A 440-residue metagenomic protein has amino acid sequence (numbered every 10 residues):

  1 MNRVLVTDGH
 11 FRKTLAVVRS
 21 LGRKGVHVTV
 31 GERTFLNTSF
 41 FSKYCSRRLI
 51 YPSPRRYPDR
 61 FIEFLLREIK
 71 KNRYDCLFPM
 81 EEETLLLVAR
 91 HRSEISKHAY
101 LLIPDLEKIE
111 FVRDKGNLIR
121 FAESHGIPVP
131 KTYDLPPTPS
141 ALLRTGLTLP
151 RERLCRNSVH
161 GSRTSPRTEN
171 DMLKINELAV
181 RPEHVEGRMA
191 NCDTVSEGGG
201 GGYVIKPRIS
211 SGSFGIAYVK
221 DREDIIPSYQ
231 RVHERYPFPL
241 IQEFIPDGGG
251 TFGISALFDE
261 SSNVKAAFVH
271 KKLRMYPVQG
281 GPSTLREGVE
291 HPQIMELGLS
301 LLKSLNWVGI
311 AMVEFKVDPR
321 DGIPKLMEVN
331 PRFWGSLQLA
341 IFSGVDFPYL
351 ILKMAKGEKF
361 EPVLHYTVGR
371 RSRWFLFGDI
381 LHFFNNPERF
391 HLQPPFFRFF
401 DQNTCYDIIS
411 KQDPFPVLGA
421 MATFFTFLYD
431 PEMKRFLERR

Functional and structural regions predicted by a protein language model:
M1-P104, S140, N157, G161-T164 (+2 more regions): ATP-binding N-terminal substructure of ATP-dependent carboxylate-amine bond-forming enzymes
K108-I127: Glycine-/Pro-rich loop/turn segments that contact NAD(P) or position catalytic residues in Rossmann-like domains
K131-T132, G201-S228, T251-G253, M275-E287: Glycine-rich phosphate-binding loop of ATP-grasp-fold ATP-dependent ligases
A141-R167, K174, A179-R181, E186-M189 (+1 more regions): Short Gly/Ser/Thr- and charged-rich N-terminal loops/segments that act as flexible capping/hinge elements
S213, R274-P277, N330-G344: Glycine-rich phosphate/pyrophosphate-binding beta-alpha loops
R222-P277, E287-L299, K316-V317, I323-K325: Phosphate-binding site of ATP-dependent enzymes
K303-Q338: Conserved metal-phosphate-binding beta-hairpin within the catalytic cores of diverse ATP-dependent phosphoryl-transfer
K353-R440: Peripheral (often C-terminal) accessory segments that flank ATP-dependent C-N-forming ligase machineries
